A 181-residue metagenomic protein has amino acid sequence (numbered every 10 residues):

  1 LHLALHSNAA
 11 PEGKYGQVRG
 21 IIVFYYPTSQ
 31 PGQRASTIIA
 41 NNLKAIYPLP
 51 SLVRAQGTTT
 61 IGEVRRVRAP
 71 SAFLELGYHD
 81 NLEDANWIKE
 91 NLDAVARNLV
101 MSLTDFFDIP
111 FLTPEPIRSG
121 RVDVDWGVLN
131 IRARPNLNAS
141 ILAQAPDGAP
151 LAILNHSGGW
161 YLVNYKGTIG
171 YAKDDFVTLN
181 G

Functional and structural regions predicted by a protein language model:
L1-Q30: Catalytic-core regions of hydrolytic enzymes
H2-A4, P11, L52-P114: Active-site-adjacent mobile loop/cap segments within catalytic or ligand-binding domains
G20, Q33-A40, A96, V100: Extracytoplasmic/secreted envelope proteins and their assembly/folding machinery, especially bacterial periplasmic
Q30-Q56: Active-site-adjacent substrate-binding region of metalloamidase/peptidase-like peptide-processing proteins
L112-N130, A143-D147, L154-S157, T178-G181: SH3-family beta-barrel domains
P135-S140: Short alpha-helix capping/helix-loop boundary micro-motifs
G148, Y161-Y165: SH3/SH3-like beta-barrel fold
K166-V177: A short macromolecule-binding patch
